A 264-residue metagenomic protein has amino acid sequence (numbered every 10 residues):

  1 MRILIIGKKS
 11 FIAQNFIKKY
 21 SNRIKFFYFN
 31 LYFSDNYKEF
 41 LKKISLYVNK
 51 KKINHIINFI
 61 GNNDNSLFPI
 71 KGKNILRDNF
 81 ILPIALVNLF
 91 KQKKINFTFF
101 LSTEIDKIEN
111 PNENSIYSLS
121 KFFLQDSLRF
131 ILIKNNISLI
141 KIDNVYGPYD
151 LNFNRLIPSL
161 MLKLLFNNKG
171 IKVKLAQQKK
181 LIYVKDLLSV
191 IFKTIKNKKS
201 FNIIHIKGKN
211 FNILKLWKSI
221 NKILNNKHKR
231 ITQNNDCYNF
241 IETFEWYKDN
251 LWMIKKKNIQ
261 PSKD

Functional and structural regions predicted by a protein language model:
R2-S21: N-terminal Rossmann NAD(P)H-binding glycine-rich loop of SDR-like oxidoreductase domains
I6, I56-I60, F97-T103, I140-I142: SDR active-site strand-loop-helix element
Y37-D78, I105-E109: NAD(P)H-binding glycine-rich loop region in Rossmannoid oxidoreductase-like domains and their noncatalytic homologs
K71-L82, P111, S115, L119-F122 (+1 more regions): Glycine-rich NAD(P)-binding loop of the Rossmann-fold in SDR/ketoreductase-type enzymes
P83-V87, Q125, I191: Conserved internal alpha-helix within the Rossmann fold of NAD(P)-dependent oxidoreductases
I84-Y117, S138: Conserved Rossmann-fold NAD(P)-dependent oxidoreductase catalytic core, especially the SDR/UDP-sugar
S118, F122, D126-K179, V184-L188 (+1 more regions): NAD(P)-dependent short-chain dehydrogenase/reductase
N167-D264: C-terminal substrate-binding subdomain of Rossmann-fold SDR/epimerase-dehydratase oxidoreductases
